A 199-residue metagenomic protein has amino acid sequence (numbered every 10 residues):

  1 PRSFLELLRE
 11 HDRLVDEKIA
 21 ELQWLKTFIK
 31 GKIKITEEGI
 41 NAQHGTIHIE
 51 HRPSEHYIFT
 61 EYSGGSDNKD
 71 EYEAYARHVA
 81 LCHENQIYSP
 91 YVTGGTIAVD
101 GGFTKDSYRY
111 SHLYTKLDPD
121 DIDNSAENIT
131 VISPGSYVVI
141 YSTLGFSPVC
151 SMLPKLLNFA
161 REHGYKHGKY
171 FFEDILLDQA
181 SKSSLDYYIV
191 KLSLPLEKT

Functional and structural regions predicted by a protein language model:
P1-T199: A solvent-exposed interaction/effector surface
